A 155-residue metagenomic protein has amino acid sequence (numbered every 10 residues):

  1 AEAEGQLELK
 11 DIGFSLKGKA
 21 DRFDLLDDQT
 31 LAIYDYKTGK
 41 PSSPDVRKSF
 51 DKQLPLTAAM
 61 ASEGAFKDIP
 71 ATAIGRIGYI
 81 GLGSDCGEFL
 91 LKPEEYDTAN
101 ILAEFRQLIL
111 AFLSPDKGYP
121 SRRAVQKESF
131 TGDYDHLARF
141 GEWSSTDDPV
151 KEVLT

Functional and structural regions predicted by a protein language model:
A1-T155: RecB-family 4Fe-4S metal-dependent nuclease core
